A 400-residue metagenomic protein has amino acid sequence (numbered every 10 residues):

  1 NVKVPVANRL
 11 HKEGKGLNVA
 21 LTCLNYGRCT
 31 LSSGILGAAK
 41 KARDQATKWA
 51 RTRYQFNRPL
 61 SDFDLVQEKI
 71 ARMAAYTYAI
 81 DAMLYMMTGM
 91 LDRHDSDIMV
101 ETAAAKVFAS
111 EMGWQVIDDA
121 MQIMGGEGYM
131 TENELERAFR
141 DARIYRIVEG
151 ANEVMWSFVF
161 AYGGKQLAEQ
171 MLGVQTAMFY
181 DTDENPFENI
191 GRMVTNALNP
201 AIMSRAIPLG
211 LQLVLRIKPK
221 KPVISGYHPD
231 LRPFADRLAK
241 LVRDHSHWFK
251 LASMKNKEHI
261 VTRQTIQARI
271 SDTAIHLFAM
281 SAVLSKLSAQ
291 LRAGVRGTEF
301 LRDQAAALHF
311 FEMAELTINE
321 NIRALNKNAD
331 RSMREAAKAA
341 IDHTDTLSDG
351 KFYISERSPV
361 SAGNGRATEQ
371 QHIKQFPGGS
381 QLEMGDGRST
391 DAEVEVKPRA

Functional and structural regions predicted by a protein language model:
K3-G387, D391-A400: Flavin-dependent oxidoreductase catalytic core characteristic of acyl-CoA dehydrogenase/oxidase-like enzymes
